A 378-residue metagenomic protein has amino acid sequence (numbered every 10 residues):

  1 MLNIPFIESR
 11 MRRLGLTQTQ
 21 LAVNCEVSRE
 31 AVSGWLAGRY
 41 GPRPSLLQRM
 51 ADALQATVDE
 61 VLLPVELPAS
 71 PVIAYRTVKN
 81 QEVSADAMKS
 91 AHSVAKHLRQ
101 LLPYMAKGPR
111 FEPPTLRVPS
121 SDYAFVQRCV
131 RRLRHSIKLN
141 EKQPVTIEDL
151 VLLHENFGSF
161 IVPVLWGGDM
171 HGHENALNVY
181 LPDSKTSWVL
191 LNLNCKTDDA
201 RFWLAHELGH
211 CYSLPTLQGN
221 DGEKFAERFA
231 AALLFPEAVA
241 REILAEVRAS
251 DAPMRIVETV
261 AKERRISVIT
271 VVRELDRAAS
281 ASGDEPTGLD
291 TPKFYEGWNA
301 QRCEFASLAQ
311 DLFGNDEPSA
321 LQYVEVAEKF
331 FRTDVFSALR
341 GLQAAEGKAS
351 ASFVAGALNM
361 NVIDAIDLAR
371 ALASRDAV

Functional and structural regions predicted by a protein language model:
M1-V378: Active-site hotspot residues in diverse enzymes, especially metal/ion-binding acidic/histidine motifs
